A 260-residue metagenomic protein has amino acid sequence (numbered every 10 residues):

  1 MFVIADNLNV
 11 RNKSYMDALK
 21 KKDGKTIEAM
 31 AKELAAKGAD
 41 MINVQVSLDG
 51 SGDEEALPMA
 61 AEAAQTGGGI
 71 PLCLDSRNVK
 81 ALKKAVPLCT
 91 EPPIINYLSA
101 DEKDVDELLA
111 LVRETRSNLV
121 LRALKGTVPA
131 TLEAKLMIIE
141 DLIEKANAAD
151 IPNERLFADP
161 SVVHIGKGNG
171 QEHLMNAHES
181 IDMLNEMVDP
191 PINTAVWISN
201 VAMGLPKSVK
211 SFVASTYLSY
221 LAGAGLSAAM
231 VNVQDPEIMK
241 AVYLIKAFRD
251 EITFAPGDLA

Functional and structural regions predicted by a protein language model:
M1-A18, K25-A29, A35-K37, V233-A260: Extended, intrinsically disordered, low-complexity segments
I4-A29, D53, N96-S99, V128-L132 (+1 more regions): Active-site mouth loops of central-metabolism enzymes
L8-V10, V46-G50, N78-K80, S99-D101 (+4 more regions): Active-site-proximal loop/turn and secondary-structure-junction residues that shape catalytic pockets, frequently
A35-I70, V162-N169: Glycine-rich, proline-tolerant flexible connector loops at the mouths of alpha/beta enzymes
A36-A39, G69, T90, R116-S117 (+2 more regions): A structural motif
I42-D49, I70-N78, P92-D104, V120-A123 (+2 more regions): Catalytic beta/alpha-barrel core
G52-T90, M175-T194: Alpha-helix-loop-beta-strand connector modules within alpha/beta enzyme cores
E107, E114-P256: Catalytic alpha/beta core domains of metabolic enzymes, predominantly
